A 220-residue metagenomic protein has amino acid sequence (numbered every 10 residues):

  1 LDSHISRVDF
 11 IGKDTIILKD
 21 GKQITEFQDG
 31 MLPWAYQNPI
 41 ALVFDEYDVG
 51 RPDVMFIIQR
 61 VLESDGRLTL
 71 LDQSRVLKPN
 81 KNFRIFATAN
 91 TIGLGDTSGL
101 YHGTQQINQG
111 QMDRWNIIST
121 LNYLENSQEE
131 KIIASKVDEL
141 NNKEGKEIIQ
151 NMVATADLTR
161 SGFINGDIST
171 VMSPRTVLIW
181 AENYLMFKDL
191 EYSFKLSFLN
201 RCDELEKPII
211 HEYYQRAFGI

Functional and structural regions predicted by a protein language model:
L1-Q150, A154, I220: AAA+ P-loop NTPase catalytic core and its hallmark functional loops
E125-E130, A134-I220: Alpha-helical lid/collar subdomain of P-loop NTPases
